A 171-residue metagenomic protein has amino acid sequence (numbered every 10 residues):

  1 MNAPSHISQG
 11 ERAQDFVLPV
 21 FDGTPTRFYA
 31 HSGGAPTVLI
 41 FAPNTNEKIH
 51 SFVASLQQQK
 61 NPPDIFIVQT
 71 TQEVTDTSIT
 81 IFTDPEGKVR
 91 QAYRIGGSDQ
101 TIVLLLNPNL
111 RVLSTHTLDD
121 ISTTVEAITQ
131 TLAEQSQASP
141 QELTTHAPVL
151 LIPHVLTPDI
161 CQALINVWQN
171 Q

Functional and structural regions predicted by a protein language model:
N2-Q135: Chalcogenol-based redox active-site neighborhoods
P108, I121-Q171: Fe(II)/2-oxoglutarate oxygenase catalytic core
